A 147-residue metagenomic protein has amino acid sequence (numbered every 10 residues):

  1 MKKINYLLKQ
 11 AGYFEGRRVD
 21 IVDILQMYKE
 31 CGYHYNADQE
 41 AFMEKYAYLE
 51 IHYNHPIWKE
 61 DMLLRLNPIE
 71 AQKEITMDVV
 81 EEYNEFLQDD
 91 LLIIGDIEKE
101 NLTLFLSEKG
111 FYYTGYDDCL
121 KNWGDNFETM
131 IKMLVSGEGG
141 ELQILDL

Functional and structural regions predicted by a protein language model:
M1-L102, Q143-D146: A surface-exposed partner-binding patch
L106-K109: Short acidic-glycine loop/turn motifs at beta-strand connectors
Y112-C119: Short, compact, well-ordered microdomains
L120-L145: Compact, glycine/acidic-enriched structural inserts
